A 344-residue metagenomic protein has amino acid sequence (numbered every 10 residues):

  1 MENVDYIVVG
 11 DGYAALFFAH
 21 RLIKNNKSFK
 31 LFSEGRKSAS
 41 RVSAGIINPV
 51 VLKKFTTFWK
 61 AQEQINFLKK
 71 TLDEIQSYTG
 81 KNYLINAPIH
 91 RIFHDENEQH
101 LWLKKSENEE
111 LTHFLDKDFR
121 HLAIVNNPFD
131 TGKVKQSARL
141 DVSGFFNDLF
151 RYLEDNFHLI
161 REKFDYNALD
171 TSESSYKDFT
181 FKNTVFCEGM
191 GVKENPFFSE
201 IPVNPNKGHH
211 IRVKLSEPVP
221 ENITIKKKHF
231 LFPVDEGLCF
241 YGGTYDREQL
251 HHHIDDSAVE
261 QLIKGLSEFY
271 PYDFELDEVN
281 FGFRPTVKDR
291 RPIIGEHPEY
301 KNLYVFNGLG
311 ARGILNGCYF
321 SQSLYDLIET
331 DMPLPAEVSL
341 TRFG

Functional and structural regions predicted by a protein language model:
M1-G12: Beta1/beta-strand and adjacent pyrophosphate-binding region of the FAD-binding site in flavoprotein oxidoreductases
Y13-N25, I46, N82-L84, N183-T184 (+1 more regions): Active-site substrate-recognition segment that forms the wall of the catalytic cavity or substrate channel
I23-V42: Glycine-rich FAD pyrophosphate-binding loop
G45-P128: Dinucleotide-binding Rossmann-like beta1-alpha1 core, especially the glycine-rich loop that anchors the ADP
T56-L68, G132-D148, H253-A258, L315: Short beta-strand to alpha-helix junction loop
G132-N183, C187, G191: Helical element adjacent to the flavin cofactor pocket in flavoenzyme catalytic cores
E278-G344: C-terminal catalytic lobe of FAD-dependent flavoproteins
